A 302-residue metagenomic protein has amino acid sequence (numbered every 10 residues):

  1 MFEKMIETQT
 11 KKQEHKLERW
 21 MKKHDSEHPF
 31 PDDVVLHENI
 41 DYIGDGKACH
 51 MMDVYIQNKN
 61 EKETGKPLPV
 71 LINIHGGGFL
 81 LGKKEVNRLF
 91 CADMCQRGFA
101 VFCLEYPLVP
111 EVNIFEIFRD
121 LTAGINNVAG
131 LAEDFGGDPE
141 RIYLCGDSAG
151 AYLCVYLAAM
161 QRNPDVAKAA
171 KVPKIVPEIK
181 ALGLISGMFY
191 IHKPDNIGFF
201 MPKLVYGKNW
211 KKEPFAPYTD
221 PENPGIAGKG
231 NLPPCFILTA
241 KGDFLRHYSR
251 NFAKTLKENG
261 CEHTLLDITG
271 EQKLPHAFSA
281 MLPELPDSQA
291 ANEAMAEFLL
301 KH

Functional and structural regions predicted by a protein language model:
M1-H302: Alpha/beta-hydrolase superfamily serine-hydrolase fold, recognizing
